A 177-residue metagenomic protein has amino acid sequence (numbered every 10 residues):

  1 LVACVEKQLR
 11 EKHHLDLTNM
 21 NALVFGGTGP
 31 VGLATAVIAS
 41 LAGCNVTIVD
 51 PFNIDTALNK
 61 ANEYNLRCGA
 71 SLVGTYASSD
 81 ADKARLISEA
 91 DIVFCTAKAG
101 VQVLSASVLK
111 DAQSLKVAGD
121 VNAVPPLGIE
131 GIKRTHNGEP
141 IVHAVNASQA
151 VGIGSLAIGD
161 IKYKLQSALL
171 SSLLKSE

Functional and structural regions predicted by a protein language model:
L1-T18, I153-G159, Y163, L173: Glycine/serine-rich phosphate-binding loop and adjoining beta1-alpha1 elements at the start of nucleotide-handling
L9-A90: Glycine-rich phosphate/diphosphate-binding loop of Rossmann-like nucleotide-binding domains
G32, Q102-L104, L127-G128: Glycine/Thr-rich phosphate-binding loops of Rossmann-like dinucleotide-binding domains
N53, Y76-S79, V117, G128 (+1 more regions): Accessory, usually C-terminal, subdomains that scaffold auxiliary metal cofactors
D91-F94, A118-G119: N-terminal Rossmann-like NAD(P) cofactor-binding module of classical short-chain dehydrogenase/reductase
A97-A99, N122-A123: Short glycine-/small-residue-rich Rossmann-like dinucleotide-binding loops
G100-L115: Rossmann-fold NAD(P) dinucleotide-binding segment
V124-E177: Adenosine-phosphate binding glycine-rich loop
